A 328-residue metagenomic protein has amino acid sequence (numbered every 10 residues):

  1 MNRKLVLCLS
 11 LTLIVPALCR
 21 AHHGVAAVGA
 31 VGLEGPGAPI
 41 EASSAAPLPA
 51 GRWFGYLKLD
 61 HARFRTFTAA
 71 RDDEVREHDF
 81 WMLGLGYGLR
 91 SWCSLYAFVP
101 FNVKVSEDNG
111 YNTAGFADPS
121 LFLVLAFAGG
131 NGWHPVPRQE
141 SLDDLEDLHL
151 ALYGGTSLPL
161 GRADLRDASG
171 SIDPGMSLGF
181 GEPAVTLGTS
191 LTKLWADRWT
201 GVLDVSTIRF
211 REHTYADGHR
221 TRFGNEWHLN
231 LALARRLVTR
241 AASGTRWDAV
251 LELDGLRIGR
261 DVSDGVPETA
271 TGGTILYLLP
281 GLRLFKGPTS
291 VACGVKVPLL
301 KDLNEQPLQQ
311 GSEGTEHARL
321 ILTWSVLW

Functional and structural regions predicted by a protein language model:
C19-K58, F64-T66, G129-H149: Outer-membrane beta-barrel biogenesis signature
H22, I40-A42, R63-A69, V103-N109 (+7 more regions): Gram-negative outer-membrane beta-barrel proteins
V25-V31, P49, D60-W81, D167-F180: Surface-exposed strand-loop-strand hairpins of Gram-negative outer-membrane beta-barrel proteins
S44, G55-L59, L83-Y87, L121-F127 (+6 more regions): Residues on the lipid-exposed face of transmembrane beta-strands in outer-membrane beta-barrel proteins
W53, W92-A97, G129-W133, D197-G201 (+3 more regions): Repeated loop/turn-to-beta-strand initiation elements of outer-membrane beta-barrel proteins
L57-R63, A97-F101, L150-L158, L203-R209 (+2 more regions): Transmembrane beta-barrel strands of outer-membrane/channel proteins
D60-A70, H219-W328: Outer membrane beta-barrel transmembrane domains
V103-G218, R222: Outer-membrane pore/translocation modules
